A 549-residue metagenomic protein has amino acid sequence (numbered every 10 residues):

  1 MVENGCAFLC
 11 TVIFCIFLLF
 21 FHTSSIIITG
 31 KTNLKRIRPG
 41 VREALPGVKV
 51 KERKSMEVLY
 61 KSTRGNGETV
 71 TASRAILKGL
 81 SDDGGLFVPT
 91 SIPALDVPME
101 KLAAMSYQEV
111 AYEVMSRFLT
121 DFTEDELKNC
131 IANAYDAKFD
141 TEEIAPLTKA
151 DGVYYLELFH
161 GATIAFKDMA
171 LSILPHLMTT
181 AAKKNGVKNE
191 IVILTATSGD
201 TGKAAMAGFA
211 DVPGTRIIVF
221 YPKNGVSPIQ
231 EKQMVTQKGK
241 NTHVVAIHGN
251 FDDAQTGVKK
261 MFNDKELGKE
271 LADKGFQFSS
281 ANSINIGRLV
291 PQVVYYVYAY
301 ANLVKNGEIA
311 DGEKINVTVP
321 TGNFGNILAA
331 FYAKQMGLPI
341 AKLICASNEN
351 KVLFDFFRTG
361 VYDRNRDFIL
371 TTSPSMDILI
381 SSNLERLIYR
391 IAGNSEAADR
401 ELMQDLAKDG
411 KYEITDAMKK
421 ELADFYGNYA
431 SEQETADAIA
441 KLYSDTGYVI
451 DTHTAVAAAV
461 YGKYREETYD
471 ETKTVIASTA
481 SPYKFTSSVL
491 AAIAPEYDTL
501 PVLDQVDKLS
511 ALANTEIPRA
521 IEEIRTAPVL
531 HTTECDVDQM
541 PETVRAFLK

Functional and structural regions predicted by a protein language model:
G5, L9-I16, G40, A44-P46: N-terminal amphipathic/hydrophobic targeting modules at extreme N-termini, encompassing cleavable Sec/SRP-type signal
G30-R36, R42: N-terminal, intrinsically disordered charge-dense segments
K51-K549: PLP-dependent amino-acid enzyme catalytic core
